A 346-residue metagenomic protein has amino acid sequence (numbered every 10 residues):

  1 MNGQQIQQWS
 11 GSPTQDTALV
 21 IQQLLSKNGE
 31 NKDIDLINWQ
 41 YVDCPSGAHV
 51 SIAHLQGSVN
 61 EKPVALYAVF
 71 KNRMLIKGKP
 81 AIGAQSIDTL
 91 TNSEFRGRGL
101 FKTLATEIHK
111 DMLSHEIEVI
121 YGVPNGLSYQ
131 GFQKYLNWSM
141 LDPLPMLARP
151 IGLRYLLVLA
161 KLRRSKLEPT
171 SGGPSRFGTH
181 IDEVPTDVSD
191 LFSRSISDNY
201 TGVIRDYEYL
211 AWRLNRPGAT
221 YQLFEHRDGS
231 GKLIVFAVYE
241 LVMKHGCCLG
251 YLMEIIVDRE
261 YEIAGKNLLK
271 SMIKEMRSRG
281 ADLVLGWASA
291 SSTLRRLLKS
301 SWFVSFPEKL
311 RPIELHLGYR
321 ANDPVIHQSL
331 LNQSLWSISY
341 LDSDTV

Functional and structural regions predicted by a protein language model:
M1-P63, F70, A81-Q85, K161-E208 (+3 more regions): Short amphipathic alpha-helix that is part of the acyltransferase structural core
Y41-L55, A65, Q133, S139-P143 (+1 more regions): A short helix-loop-beta-strand connector motif used in the catalytic cores of GNAT acetyltransferases and, in some
A53, V69, T91, H226 (+1 more regions): GNAT/GCN5-related N-acetyltransferase fold signature
A65-L66, I234-F236: Short glycine-/small-residue motifs
K71, E118-P169, V238-E262, N267-V346: Active-site/acyl-donor-binding loops of N-acyltransferases
P80-S93, C247-R259: Conserved acetyl-CoA binding element of GNAT-fold acetyltransferases
D88-T91, R96-M112, E262-K274: Conserved acetyl-CoA-binding loop-helix of GNAT-fold acetyltransferases
H180, S193-S197, L210, R216 (+2 more regions): Helix-loop elements that line ligand-binding/catalytic pockets
